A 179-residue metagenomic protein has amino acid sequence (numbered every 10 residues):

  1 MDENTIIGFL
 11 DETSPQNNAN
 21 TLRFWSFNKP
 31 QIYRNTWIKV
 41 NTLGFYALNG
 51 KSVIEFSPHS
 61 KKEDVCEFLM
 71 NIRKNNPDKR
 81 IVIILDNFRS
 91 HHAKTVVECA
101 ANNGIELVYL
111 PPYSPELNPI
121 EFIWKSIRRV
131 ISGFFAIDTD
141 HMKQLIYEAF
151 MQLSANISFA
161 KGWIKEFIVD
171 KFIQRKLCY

Functional and structural regions predicted by a protein language model:
M1-M70, Q174-L177: Extended, low-complexity cationic-aromatic segments
D2-E3, N76-K79, N103: A structural signal for short coil/turn segments at secondary-structure junctions
N4-T5, I120-Y179: C-terminal anion-handling pockets and recognition modules
G8-L10, I81-L85, Y109-P111: Short beta-strand segments
D11-T13, G44-Y46, L69, D86 (+3 more regions): Generic structural signal for small/hydrophobic residues in well-ordered secondary structure, especially within
Q16, I83-V97, P112-L117: Acidic, metal-coordinating catalytic cores used for nucleic-acid/nucleotide bond scission and strand-transfer chemistry
P30-T36, N102-P119: RNase H-like polynucleotidyl transferase catalytic core
D64-V82: Short, basic/hydrophobic alpha-helical segments
